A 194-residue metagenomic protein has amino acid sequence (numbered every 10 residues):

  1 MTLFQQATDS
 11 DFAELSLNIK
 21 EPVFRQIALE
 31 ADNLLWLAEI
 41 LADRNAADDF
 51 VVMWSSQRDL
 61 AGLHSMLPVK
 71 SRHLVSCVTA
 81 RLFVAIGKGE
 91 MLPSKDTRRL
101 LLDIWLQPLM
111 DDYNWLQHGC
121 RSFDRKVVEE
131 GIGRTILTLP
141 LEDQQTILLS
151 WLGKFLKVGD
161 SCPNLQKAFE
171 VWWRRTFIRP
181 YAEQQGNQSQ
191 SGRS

Functional and structural regions predicted by a protein language model:
M1-M91, T97-R98, M110: Extended alpha-helical solenoid scaffold regions that build the rod-like backbones of large eukaryotic assemblies
Q5-Q6, Q26, Q57, Q107 (+4 more regions): Residue-identity detector for glutamine
D11-L15, D48-V52, P93, L116-C120 (+3 more regions): Short, flexible/disordered secondary-structure transition segments
D32, F50, L101, I147 (+1 more regions): Acidic, low-complexity intrinsically disordered regions
W36, W54, W105, W115 (+2 more regions): A residue-identity detector for tryptophan
E39, Q57, P108, H118 (+2 more regions): Enriched - but not universal
R99-D112, L116-I136: C-terminal effector modules of eukaryotic transcription factors
D124-S194: Eukaryote-biased recognition of C-terminal alpha-helical segments
